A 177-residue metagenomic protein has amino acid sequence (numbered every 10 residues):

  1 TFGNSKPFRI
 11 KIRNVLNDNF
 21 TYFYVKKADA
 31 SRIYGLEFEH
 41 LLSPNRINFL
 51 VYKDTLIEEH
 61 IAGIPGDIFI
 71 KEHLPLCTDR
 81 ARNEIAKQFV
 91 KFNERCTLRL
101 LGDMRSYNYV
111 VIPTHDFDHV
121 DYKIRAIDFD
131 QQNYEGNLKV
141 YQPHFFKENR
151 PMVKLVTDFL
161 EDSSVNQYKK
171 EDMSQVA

Functional and structural regions predicted by a protein language model:
T1-I68: Conserved ATP-binding subdomain of kinase catalytic cores across diverse folds
N4, N14-N19, N45-N48, N83 (+6 more regions): Detector for Asparagine
D29-A30, L42-R46, P75-D79, P143-E148: Short, low-complexity, polar/charged sequence segments that are solvent-exposed and flexible
F49-V51, E72-H73, R82-N83, N149-K154: Glycine-rich loops and low-complexity Gly/Arg-rich segments that provide flexible linkers or classic glycine-based
I68-L76: AlphaC helix of the protein kinase catalytic domain
L76-Y141: Conserved kinase catalytic-core segment
D116-A177: C-terminal catalytic region of ATP-dependent kinase domains
